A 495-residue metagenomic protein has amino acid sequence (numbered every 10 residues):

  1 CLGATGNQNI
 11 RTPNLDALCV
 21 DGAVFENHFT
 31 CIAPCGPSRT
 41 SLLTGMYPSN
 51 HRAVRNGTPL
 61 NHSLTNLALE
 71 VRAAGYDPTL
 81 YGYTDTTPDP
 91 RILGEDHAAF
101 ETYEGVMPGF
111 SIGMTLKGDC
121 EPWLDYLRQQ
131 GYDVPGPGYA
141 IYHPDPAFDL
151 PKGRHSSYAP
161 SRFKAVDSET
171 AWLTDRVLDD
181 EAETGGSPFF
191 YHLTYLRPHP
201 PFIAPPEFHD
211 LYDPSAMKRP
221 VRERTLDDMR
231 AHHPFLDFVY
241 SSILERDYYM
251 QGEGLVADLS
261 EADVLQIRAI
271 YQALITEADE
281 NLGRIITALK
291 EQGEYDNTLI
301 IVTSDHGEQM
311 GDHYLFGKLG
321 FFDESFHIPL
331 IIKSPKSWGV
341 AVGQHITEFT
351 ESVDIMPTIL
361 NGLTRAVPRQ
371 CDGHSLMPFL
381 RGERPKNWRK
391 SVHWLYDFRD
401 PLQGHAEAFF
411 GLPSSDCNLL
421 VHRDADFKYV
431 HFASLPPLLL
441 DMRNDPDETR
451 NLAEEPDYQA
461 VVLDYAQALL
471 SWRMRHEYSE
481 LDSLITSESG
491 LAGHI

Functional and structural regions predicted by a protein language model:
C1-K428, P437, D447-Q467, H494-I495: Formylglycine-dependent sulfatase
K390, L469-D482: Bilobed periplasmic-binding protein-like "clamshell/Venus-flytrap" ligand-binding domains
V430-F432: Short beta-strand micro-motifs enriched in acidic
R443: Residues forming the ATP-binding cleft of Hanks-type serine/threonine protein kinase domains
Y478-I495: Short, charged, surface-exposed hinge/linker loops at domain edges that act as mobile lids or interdomain connectors
